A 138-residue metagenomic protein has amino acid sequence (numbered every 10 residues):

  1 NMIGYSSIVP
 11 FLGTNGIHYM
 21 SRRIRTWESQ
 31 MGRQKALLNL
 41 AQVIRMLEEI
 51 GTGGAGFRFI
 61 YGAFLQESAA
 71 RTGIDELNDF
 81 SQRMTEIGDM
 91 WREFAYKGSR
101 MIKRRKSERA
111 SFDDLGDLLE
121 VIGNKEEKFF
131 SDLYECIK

Functional and structural regions predicted by a protein language model:
N1-G53: Noncatalytic regulatory segments and standalone regulatory/sensor domains
Q42-K138: Charged, long alpha-helical assembly modules
